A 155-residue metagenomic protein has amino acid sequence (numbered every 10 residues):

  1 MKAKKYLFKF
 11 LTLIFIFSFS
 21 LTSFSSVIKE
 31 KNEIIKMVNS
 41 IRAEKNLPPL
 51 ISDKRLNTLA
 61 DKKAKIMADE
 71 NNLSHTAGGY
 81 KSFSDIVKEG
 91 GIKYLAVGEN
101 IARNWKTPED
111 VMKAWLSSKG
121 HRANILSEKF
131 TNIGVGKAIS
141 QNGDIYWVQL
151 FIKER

Functional and structural regions predicted by a protein language model:
M1-K2, I16: N-terminal hydrophobic targeting segments
K2-L11: Bacterial N-terminal signal peptides that target proteins for export
F10-S20: Bacterial N-terminal signal peptides
L21-R155: Functional surface patches built around histidine and acidic residues
